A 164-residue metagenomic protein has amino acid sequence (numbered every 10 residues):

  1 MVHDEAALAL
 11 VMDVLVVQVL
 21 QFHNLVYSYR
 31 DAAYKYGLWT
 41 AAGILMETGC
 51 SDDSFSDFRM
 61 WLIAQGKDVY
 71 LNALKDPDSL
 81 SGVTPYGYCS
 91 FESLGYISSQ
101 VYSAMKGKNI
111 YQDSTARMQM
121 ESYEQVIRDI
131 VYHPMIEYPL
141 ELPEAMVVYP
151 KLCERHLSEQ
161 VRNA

Functional and structural regions predicted by a protein language model:
M1-A7: N-terminal "first-domain core" detector
L10-C50, F55: A glycine-rich, hydrophobic loop/mini-helix early in the fold
V11-V14, V26-A33, W61-G66, A73-P77 (+2 more regions): Generic structural signal for hydrophobic core residues of well-folded globular domains
V14-V17, Q21, C89, S93 (+1 more regions): Alpha-helix boundary/N-cap detector
I44-L74, L80: Hydrophobic/aromatic-rich, well-ordered segments within soluble, folded domains that form packed cores
D68-L71, S79, T84-G87, E154-N163: Mixed-charge, low-complexity intrinsically disordered regions
N72-G107: An exposed acidic His-Trp-rich patch
Q112-A164: Long, solvent-exposed, polar/charged low-complexity segments
